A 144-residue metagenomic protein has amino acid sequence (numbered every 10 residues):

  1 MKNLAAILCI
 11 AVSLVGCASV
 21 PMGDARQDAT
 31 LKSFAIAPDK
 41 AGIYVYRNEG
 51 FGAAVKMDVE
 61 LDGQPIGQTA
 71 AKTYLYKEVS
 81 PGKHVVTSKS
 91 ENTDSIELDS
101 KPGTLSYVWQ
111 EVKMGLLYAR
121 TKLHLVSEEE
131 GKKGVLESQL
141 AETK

Functional and structural regions predicted by a protein language model:
M1-A18: Sec-dependent bacterial lipoprotein signal peptides
C17-K144: Short loop/turn and low-complexity linker motifs enriched in small/turn-promoting residues
